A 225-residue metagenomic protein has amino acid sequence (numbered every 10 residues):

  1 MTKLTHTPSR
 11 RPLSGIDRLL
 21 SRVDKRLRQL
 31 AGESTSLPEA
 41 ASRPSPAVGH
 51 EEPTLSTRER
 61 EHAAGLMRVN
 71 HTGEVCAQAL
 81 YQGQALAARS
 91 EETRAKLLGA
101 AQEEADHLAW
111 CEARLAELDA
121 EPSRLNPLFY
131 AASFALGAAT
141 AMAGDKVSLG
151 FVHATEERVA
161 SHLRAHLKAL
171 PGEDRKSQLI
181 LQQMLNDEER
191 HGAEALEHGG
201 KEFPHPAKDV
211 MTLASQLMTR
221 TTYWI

Functional and structural regions predicted by a protein language model:
T2-I225: Non-heme di-metal
